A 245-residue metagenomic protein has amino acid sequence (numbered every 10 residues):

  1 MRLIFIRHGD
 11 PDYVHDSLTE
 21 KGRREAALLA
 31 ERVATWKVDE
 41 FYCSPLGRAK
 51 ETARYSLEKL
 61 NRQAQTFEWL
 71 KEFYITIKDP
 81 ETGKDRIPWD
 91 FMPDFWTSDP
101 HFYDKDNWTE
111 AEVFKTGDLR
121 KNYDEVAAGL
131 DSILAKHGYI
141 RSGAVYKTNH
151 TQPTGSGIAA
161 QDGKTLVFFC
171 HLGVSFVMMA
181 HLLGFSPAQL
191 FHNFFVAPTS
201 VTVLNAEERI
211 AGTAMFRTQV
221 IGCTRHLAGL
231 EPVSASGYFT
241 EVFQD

Functional and structural regions predicted by a protein language model:
M1-I4: Extreme N-terminal starter segment of soluble prokaryotic enzymes
G9, L172, C223-T224: Active-site metal-binding loops of divalent metal-dependent hydrolases
L18-V33: Short catalytic helix/loop segments, enriched in acidic residues and glycine and frequently bearing histidine
E31-V113: Phosphate-coordination/substrate-recognition cap region in phosphate-metabolizing enzymes
P45-L46, W69, K164-G173: Short, well-ordered beta-to-alpha junction loops that form the rim of enzyme active sites and present histidine/acidic
F73-F91, T148-T165, V177-D245: Acidic, low-complexity terminal tails and accessory targeting/binding regions of phosphate-metabolizing enzymes
A111-P153: Internal catalytic-core helix/loop-beta-alpha segment that presents or stabilizes conserved functional determinants
